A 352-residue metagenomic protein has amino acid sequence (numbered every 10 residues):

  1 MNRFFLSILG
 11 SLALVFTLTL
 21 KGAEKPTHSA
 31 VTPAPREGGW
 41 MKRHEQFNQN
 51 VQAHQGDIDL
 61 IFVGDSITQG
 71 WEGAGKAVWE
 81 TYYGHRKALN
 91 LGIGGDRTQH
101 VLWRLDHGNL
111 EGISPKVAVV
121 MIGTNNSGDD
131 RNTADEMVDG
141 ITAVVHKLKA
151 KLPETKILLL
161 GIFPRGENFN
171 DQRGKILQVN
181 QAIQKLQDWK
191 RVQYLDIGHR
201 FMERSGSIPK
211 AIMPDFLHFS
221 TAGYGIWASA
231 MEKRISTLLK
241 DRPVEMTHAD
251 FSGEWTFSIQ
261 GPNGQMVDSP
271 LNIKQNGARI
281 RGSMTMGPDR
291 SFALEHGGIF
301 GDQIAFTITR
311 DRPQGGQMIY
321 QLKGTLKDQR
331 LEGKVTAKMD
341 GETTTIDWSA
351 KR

Functional and structural regions predicted by a protein language model:
M1-V63, I67-K76, E80-T81, T237-T247: N-terminal secretory targeting modules
A53-D57, T81-G84, E111-S114, A150-L152 (+1 more regions): Extracellular/periplasmic catalytic domains that process cell-envelope and extracellular macromolecules
D59-G64, K87-G92, K116-I122, K156-G161 (+2 more regions): Structural recognition of the beta-strand scaffold that forms the well-ordered cores of secreted hydrolase catalytic
Q69-G84, T98-T142, K147, L158 (+1 more regions): Oxyanion-hole/transition-state-stabilizing segment in secreted/luminal serine hydrolases and related acyltransferases
A88-L91, S127-A134, E167-N170, M213-H218: Second-shell loop/turn segments in exported
T98, L102, A134, V138-V145 (+6 more regions): Extracytoplasmic/secreted envelope proteins and their assembly/folding machinery, especially bacterial periplasmic
P164-V244: Catalytic His-Asp segment of secreted/periplasmic serine-dependent ester chemistry enzymes
T247-R352: Central antiparallel beta-sheet cores of small beta-barrel/beta-sandwich binding domains
